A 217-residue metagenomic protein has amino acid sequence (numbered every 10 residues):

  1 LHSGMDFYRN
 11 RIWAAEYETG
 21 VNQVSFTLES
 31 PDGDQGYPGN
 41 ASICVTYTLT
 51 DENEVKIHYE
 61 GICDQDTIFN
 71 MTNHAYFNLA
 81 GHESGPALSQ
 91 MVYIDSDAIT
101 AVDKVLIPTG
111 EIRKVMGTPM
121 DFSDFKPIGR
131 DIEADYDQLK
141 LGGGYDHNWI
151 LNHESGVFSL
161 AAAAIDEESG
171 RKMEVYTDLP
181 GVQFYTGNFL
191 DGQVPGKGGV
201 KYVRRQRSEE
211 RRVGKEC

Functional and structural regions predicted by a protein language model:
L1-K215: An exposed, glycine/acidic-rich loop-and-rim segment of catalytic or binding clefts
